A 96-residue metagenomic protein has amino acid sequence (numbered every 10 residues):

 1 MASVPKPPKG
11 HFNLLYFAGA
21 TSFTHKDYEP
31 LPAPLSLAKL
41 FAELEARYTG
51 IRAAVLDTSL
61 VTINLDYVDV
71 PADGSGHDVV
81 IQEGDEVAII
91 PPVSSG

Functional and structural regions predicted by a protein language model:
M1-S95: Ubiquitin-like/PB1-type beta-grasp interaction modules and other compact soluble beta-rich domains
